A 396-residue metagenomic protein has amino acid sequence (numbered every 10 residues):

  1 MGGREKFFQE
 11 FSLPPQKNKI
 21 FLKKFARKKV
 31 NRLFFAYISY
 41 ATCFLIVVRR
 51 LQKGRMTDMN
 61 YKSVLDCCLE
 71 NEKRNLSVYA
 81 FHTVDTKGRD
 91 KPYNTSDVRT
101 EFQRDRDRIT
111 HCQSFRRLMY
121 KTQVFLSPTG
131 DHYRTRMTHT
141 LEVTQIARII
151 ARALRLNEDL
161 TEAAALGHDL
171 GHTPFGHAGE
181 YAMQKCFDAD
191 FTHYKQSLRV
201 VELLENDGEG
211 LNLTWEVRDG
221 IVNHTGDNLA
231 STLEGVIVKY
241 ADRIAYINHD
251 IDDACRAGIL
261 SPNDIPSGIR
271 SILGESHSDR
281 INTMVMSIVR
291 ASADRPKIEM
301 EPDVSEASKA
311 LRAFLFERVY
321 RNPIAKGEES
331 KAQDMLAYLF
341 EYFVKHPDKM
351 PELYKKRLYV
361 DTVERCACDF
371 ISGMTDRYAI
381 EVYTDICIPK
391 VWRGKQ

Functional and structural regions predicted by a protein language model:
M1, I20, V30, I38 (+2 more regions): Short hydrophobic transmembrane-like helices used for membrane targeting/insertion
M1-R32: Cationic, amphipathic, low-complexity segments that mediate targeting or membrane/lipid association
Q9, Q16, Y37-Y40, Q52: Low-complexity, intrinsically disordered or signal/transmembrane-proximal segments
L22, Y181-K185, C255: Residues in and immediately flanking transmembrane alpha helices
I38, K53-R136, T140, T144-I150 (+2 more regions): Histidine-centered, transition-metal-coordinating active-site segments
D159-C186: Aspartate-rich (DDxxD/NDxxD/DxxxD) Mg2+/diphosphate-binding motifs and their adjoining helix-loop segments
